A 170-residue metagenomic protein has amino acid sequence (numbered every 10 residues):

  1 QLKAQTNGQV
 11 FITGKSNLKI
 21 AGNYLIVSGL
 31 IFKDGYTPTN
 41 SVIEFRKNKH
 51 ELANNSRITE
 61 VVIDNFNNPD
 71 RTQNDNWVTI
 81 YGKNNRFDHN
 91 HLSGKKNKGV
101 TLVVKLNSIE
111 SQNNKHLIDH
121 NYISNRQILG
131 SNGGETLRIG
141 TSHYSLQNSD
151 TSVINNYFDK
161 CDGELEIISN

Functional and structural regions predicted by a protein language model:
Q1, G130-Q147, C161: Short, flexible, glycine-rich and Lys/Arg-enriched loop motifs at helix boundaries that contact anionic partners
Q1, I43, T59-E60, V104-K105 (+3 more regions): Short, well-ordered amphipathic alpha-helices
Q1-K47, N65-P69: Right-handed parallel beta-helix/beta-spiral solenoid domain characteristic of secreted/periplasmic
N17, T39-E44, P69-D70, D75-W77 (+3 more regions): Structural detector of coil-to-beta-strand junctions
N23-D34, L52-N67, K83-K96, Q112-I128 (+2 more regions): Right-handed parallel beta-helix
W77, G82, N132, T136-I139 (+1 more regions): Beta-propeller blade termini and top-face loops
K105-S111, T141, N170: Flexible gly/pro/ser-rich segments immediately N-terminal to CXXCH heme-c attachment motifs in exported/periplasmic
